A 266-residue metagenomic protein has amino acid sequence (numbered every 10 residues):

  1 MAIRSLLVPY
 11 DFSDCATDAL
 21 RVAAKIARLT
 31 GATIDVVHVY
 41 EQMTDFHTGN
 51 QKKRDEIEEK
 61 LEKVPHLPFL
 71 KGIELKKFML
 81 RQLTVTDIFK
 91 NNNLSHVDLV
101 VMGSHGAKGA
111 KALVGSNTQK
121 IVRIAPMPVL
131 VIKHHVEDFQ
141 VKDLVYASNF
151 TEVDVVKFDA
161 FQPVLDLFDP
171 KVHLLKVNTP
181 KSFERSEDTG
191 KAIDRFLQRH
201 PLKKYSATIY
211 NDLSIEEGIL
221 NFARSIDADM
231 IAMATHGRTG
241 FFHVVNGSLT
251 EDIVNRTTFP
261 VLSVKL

Functional and structural regions predicted by a protein language model:
M1, H66-V100, H200-I231, G237-V245 (+3 more regions): Structural beta-alpha unit
M1-D18, N93, S104, T118 (+3 more regions): Intrinsically disordered or low-complexity boundary/linker segments at protein termini and domain junctions
M1-G49, D143-A207, S225-M230: Small/aliphatic-rich secondary-structure junction motif
H38, S104, H134, K176 (+2 more regions): Short secondary-structure boundary segments
H47, F89, A112-L113, K142 (+4 more regions): Short, well-ordered secondary-structure micro-motifs
S95, L99-V101, H105-A112: Active-site-adjacent scaffolding segments
V114-N117, D188-A192, V245-T250: Charged helix-capping and loop-helix junction motifs
Q119, Q162, D194-R195, L220 (+1 more regions): Active-site phosphate/pyrophosphate- and oxyanion-stabilizing loops and adjacent acidic/basic residues in soluble
